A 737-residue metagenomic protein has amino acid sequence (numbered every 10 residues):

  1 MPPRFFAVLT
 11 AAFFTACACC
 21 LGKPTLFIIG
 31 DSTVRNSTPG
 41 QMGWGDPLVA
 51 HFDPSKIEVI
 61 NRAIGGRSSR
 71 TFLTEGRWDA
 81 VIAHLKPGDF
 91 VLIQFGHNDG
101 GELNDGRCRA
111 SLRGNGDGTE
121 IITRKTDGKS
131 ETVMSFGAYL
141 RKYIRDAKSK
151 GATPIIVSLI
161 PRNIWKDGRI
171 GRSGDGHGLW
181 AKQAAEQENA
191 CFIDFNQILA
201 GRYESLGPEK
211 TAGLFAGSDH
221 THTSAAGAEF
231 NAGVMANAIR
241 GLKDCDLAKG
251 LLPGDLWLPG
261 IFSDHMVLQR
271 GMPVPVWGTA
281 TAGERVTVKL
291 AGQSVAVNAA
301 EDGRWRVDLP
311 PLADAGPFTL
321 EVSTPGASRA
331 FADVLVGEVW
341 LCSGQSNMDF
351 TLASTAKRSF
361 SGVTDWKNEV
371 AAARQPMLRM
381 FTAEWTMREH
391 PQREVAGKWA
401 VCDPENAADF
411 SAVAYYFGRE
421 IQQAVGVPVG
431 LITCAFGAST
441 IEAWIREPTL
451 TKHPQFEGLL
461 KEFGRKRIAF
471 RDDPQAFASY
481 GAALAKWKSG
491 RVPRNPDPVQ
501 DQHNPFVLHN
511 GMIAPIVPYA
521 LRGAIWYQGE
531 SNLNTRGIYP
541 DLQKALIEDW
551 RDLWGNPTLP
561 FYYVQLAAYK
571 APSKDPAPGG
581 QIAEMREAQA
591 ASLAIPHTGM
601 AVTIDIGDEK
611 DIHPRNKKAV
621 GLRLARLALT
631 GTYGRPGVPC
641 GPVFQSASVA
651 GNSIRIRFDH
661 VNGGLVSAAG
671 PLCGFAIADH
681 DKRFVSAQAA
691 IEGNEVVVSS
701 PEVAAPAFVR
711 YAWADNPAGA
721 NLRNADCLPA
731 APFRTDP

Functional and structural regions predicted by a protein language model:
M1-F5: Positively charged n-region of N-terminal signal peptides that target proteins for export
A7-C17: Bacterial N-terminal signal peptides
A18-P24: Boundary at the C-terminal end of the N-terminal hydrophobic targeting segment
P24-R35, M42, A50, P54-S55 (+12 more regions): Cell-envelope and extracellular/periplasmic
G137, R141-R162, K166-G168, D175 (+2 more regions): Conserved, well-structured core segments that form or line functional sites
P154, P161-R162, D167-W180, E209-S218 (+1 more regions): Short, electropositive alpha-helical surface patch
L159, D167-I170, D175, G241-L252: C-terminal/domain-terminus segments
T223-L252: Low-complexity, Gly/Ser/Thr/Pro-rich intrinsically disordered linker/tail segments
